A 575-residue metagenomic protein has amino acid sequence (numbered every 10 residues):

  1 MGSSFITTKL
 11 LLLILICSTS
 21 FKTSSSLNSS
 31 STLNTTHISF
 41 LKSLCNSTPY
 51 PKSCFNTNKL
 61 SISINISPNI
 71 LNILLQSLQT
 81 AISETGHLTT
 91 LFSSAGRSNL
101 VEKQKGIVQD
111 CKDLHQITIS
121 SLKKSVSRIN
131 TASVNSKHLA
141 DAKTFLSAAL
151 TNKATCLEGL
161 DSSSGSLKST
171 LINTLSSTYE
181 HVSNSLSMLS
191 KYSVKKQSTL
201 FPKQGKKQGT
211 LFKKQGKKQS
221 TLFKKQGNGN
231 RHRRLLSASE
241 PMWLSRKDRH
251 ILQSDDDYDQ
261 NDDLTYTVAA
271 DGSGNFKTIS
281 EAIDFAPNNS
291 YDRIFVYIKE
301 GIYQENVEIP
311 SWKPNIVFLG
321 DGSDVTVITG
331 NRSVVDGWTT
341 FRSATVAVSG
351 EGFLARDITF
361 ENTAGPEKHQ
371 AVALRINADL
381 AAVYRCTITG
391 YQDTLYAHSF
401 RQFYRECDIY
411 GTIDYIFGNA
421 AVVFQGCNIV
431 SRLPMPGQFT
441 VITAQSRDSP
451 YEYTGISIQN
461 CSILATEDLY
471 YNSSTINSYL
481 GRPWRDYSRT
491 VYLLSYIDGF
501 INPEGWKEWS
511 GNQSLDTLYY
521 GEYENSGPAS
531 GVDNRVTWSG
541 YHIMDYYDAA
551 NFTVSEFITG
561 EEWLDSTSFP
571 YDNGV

Functional and structural regions predicted by a protein language model:
G2-I6, S26-S29, I38, S162 (+3 more regions): Sequence-level preference for short, compositionally simple segments enriched in small aliphatic or small polar residues
I6-T23: Cleavable N-terminal signal peptides of Sec/SRP-targeted secreted and luminal proteins
S24-E102: Extracellular secretory-pathway ectodomains and N-terminal mature segments of eukaryotic proteins
L44-N46, S53-F55, T155-L157, N428 (+1 more regions): Sequence contexts marking disulfide-bonded cysteines in secreted/extracellular proteins
P49, F55, H138-L160, F403-Y404 (+1 more regions): Hydrophobic/aromatic-rich, well-ordered segments within soluble, folded domains that form packed cores
Y50, T57, E84-L91, L114-S125 (+7 more regions): Amphipathic, well-ordered alpha-helical segments in soluble domains
S67-K153: Extended, amphipathic alpha-helical segments that serve as helical scaffolds
D141-M188: Eukaryotic low-complexity, intrinsically disordered regulatory regions enriched for acidic, serine- and proline-rich
